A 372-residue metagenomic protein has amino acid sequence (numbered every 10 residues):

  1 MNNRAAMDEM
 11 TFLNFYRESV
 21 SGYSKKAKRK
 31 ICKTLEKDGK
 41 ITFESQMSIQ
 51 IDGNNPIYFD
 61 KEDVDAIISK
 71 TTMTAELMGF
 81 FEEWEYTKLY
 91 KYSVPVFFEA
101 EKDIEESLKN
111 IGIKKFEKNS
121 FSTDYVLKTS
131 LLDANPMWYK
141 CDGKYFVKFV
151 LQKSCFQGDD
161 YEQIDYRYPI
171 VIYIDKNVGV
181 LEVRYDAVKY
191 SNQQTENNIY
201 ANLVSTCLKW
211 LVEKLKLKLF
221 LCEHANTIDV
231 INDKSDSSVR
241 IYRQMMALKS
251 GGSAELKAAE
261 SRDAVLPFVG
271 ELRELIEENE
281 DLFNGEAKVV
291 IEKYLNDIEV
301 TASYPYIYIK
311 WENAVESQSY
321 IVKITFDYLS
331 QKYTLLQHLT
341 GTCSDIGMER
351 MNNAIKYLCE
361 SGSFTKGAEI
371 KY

Functional and structural regions predicted by a protein language model:
M1-Y372: Intrinsically disordered, low-complexity, charge-rich terminal extensions of nucleic-acid-associated complexes
